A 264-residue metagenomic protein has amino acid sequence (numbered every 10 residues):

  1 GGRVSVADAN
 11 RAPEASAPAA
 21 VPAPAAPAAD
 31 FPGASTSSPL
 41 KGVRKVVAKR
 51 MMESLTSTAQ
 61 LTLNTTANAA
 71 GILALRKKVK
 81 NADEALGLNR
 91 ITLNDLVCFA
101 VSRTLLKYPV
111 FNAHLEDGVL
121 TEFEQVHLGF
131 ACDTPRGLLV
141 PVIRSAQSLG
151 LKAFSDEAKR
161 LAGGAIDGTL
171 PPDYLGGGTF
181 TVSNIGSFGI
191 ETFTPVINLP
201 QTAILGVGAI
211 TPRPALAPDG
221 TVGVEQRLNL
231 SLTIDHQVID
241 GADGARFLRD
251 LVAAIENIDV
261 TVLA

Functional and structural regions predicted by a protein language model:
R3-A264: C-terminal catalytic/motor cores of large multi-domain enzyme assemblies
